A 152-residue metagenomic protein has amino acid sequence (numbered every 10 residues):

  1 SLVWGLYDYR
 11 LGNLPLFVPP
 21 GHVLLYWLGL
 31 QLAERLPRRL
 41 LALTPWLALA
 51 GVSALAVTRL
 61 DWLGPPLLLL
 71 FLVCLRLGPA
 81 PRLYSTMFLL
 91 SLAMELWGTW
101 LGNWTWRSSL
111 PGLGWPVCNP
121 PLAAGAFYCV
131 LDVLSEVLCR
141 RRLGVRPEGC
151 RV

Functional and structural regions predicted by a protein language model:
S1-V152: Aromatic-rich, lipid-facing transmembrane alpha helices and their immediate juxtamembrane interface loops in integral
